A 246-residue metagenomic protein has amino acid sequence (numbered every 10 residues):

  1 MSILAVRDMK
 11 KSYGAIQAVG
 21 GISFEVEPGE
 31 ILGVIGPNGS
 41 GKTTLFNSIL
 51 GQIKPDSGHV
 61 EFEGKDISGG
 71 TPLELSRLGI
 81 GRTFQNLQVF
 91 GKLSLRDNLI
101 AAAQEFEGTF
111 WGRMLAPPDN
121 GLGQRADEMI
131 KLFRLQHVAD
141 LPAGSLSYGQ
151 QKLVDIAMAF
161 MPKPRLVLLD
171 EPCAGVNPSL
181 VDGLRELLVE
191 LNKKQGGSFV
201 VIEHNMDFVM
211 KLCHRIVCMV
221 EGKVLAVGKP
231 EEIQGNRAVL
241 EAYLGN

Functional and structural regions predicted by a protein language model:
I35-P37: The feature captures the beta-strand-to-loop junction immediately N-terminal to the Walker
L50: Helix-to-loop junction immediately C-terminal to a conserved catalytic motif
G58-K65, L78: Conserved ABC transporter NBD signature motif
F110-V138, E186-V189: Conserved ABC ATPase "signature" region
V167-E171: Catalytic Walker B motif of ABC-type/P-loop ATPase nucleotide-binding domains
D182-K194: Helical segment within the ABC ATPase nucleotide-binding domain
